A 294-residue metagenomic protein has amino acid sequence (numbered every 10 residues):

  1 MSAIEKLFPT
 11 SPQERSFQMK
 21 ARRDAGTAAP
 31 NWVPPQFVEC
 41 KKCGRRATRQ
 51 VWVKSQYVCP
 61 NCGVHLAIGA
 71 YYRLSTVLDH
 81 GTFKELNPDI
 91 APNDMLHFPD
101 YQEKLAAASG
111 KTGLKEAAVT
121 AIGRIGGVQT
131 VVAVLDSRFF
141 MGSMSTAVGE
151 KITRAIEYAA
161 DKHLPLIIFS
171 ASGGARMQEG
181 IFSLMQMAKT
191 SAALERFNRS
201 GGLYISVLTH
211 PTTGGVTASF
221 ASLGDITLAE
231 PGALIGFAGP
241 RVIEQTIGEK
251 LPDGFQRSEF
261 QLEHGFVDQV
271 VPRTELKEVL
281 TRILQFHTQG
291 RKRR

Functional and structural regions predicted by a protein language model:
M1-A28: N-terminal alpha-helical interaction blocks
F37, Q56: Residues immediately within or flanking Cys/His clusters that coordinate Zn2+ in small zinc-binding modules
C40-C43, C59-C62: Short cysteine-rich clusters marking metal-coordination/redox-active sites
R46-A47, H65-L66: Cys/His-rich microdomains that often coordinate metals
I68-G142: Long, charge-rich boundary regions
V119-N198, I205: Cleft-lining beta-strand/loop regions that shape enzyme active-site pockets
S170-R291: Conserved catalytic cores of soluble enzyme domains, especially glycine-rich substrate-binding beta-alpha loops
